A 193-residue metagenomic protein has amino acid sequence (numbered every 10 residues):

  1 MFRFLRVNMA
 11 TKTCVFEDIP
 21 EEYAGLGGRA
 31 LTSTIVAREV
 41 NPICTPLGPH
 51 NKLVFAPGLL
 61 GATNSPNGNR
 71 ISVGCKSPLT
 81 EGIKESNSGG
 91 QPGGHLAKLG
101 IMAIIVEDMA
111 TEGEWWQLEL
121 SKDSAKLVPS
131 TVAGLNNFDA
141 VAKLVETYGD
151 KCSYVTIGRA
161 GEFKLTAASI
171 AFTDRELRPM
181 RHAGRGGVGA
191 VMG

Functional and structural regions predicted by a protein language model:
M1-V40: N-terminal basic/disordered segments at the start of proteins
M9, P46-H50, P66, T111-G113 (+2 more regions): A generic structural signal for short, non-catalytic loop/turn and secondary-structure boundary residues
M9-K12, P20-E21, L60-A62, P78-L79 (+3 more regions): Short, glycine-/Ser/Thr-/acidic-enriched flexible segments
V15, T63-P66, K164-T166: Short helix/loop capping segments that flank catalytic or ligand/cofactor-binding pockets
E21-E22, R70-I71, A171-T173: Short, solvent-exposed amphipathic alpha-helical segments in soluble enzyme and RNA/protein-processing domains
T32-N69, K151: Conserved oxyanion/phosphate-binding beta-strand-loop segments in alpha/beta enzyme cores
T63-V106, R178: Internal mixed beta-strand/loop scaffold within catalytic domains of large alpha/beta enzymes
G93-G94, K98-G193: Active-site cavity-forming subdomains of large catalytic enzyme subunits
